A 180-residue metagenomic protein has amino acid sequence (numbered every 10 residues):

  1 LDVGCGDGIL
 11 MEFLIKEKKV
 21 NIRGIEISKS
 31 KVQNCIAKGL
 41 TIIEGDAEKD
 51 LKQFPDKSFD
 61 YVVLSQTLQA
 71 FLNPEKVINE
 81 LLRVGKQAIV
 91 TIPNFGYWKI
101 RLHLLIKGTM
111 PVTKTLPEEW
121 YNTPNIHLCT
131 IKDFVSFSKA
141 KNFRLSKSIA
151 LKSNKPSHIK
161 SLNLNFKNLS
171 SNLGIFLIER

Functional and structural regions predicted by a protein language model:
G4-G6: Class I SAM-dependent methyltransferase "Motif I" SAM/SAH-binding loop
I9-D50: Class I SAM-dependent methyltransferase SAM/SAH-binding core
K49, Q69, Y97: Active-site micro-motifs of SAM-dependent methyltransferase domains
K52-Y61: A short acidic, Gly/Pro-enriched loop at the edge of an enzyme's catalytic core that lines a small-molecule cofactor
Y61-L72: A short SAM/SAH-binding and catalytic strip from SAM-dependent methyltransferases
E75-E80, Q87-E179: S-adenosyl-L-methionine-dependent methyltransferase catalytic module, highlighting the catalytic core
